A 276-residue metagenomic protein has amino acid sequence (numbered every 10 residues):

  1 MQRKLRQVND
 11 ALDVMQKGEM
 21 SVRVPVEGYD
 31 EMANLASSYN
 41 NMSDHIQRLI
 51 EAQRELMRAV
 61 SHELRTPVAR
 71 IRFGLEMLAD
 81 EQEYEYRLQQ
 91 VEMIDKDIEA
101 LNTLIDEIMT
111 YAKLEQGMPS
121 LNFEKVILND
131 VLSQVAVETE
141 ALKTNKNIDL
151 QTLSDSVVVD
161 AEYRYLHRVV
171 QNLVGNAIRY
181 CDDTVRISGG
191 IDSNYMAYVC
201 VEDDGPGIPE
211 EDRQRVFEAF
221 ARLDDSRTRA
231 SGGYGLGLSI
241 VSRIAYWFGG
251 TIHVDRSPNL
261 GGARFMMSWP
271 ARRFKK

Functional and structural regions predicted by a protein language model:
M1-M57, A69-Y84, E92, E211 (+4 more regions): Membrane-proximal HAMP signal-relay module
K96-L101: Short alpha-helical segment of the dimerization/phosphotransfer core of two-component systems
Q116-L121, V158-A161: Conserved micro-motifs of the catalytic ATP-binding
N122-V137, Q151: A conserved beta-strand-to-alpha-helix junction within the catalytic ATP-binding
L128, G207-E218: Short helix N-cap motif at coil->helix boundaries in the Bergerat
T184-Y195: Short beta-strand/loop element within the Bergerat-fold HATPase_c
D203: Acidic ATP/Mg2+-coordinating residue in the GHKL
Y246-K276: C-terminal end segment of the histidine kinase catalytic
